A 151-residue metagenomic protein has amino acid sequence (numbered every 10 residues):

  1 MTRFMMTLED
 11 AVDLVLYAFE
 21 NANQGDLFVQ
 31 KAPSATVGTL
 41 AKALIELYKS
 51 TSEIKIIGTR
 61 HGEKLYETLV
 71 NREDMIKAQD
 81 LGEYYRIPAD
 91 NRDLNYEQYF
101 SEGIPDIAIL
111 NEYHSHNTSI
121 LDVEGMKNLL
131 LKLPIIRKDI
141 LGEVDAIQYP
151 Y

Functional and structural regions predicted by a protein language model:
M1-Y151: Strand-loop microenvironment adjacent to phosphate/nucleotide-handling motifs in alpha/beta enzyme folds
